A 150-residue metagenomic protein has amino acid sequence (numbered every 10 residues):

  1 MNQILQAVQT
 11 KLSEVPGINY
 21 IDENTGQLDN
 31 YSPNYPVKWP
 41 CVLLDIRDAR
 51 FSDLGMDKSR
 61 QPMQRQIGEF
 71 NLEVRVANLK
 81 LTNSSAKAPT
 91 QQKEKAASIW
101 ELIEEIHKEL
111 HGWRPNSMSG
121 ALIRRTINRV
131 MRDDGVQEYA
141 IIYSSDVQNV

Functional and structural regions predicted by a protein language model:
M1-Q27, S32-P36, D48-V150: Charged, amphipathic alpha-helical segments and their flanking helix caps
V42-L44: A short glycine-rich, His/Asp/Glu-containing loop-to-beta-strand
